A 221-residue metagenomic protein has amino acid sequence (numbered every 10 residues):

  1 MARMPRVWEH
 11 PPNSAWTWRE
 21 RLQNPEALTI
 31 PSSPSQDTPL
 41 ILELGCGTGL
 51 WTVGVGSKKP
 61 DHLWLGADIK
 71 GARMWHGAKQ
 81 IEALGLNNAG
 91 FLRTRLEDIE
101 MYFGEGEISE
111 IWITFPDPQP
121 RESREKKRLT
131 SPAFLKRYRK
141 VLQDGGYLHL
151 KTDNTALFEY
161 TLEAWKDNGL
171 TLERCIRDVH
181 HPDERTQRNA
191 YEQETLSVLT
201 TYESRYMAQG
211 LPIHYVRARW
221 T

Functional and structural regions predicted by a protein language model:
M1-L42, L50-S57: S-adenosyl-L-methionine
L44, A67: Conserved beta-strand/loop positions that form the S-adenosyl-L-methionine
G47: Conserved glycine-rich SAM-binding loop
K70: Conserved SAM/SAH-binding beta-strand->alpha-helix loop
K79-E105: S-adenosyl-L-methionine
T130-D144: A short glycine-rich, Lys/Arg-flanked "PGG" loop and its adjoining helix->strand segment in the class I
G145-T152: Conserved beta-strand signature within the Rossmann-like core of class I S-adenosyl-L-methionine
E163, N168-T221: Class I S-adenosyl-L-methionine
